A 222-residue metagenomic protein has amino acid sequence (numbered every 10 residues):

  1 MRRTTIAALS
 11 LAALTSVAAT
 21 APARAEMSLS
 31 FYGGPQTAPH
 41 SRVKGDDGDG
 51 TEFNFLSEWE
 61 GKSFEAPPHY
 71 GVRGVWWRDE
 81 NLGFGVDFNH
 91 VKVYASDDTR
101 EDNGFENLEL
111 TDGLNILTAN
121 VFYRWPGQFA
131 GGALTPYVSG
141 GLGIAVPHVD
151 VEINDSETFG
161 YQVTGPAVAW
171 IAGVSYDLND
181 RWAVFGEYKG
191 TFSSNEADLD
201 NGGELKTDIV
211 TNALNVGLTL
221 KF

Functional and structural regions predicted by a protein language model:
A8-S16: Bacterial N-terminal signal peptides
A23-W76, V149, N215-K221: Short glycine/proline- and aromatic-enriched beta-strand/turn motifs that initiate or cap beta-hairpins
R24-E26, P35, D79-N81, G131-T135 (+1 more regions): Strand-connecting loop/turn motifs
L29-P35, V86-H90, V138-I144, V174 (+1 more regions): Transmembrane beta-barrel strands of outer-membrane/channel proteins
S41-R42, W59, L178-F222: Predominantly the C-terminal beta-signal and adjacent terminal strand-loop region of outer-membrane beta-barrel
S57-E60, D102-L110, I153-Y161, D200-K206: Extracellular loop and loop/strand-boundary signature of outer-membrane beta-barrel proteins
A66-Y70, D112-L117, L134, Q162-V168 (+1 more regions): Residues that define the transmembrane beta-barrel architecture of outer-membrane proteins
V75-I153, L214-K221: Gram-negative (and chloroplast) outer-membrane scaffold detector with strong preference for beta-barrel transmembrane
